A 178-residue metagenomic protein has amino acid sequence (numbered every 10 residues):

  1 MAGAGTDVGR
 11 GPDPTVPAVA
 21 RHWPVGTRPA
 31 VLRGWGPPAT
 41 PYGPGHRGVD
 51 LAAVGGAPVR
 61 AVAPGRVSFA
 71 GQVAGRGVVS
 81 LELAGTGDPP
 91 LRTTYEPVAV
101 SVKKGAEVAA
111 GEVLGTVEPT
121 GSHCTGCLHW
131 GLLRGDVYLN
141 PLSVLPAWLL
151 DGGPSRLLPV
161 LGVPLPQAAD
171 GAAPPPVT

Functional and structural regions predicted by a protein language model:
M1-T6: Secretory targeting and sorting signals
V8-G26, A52, K103-A109, L128-T178: Acidic, glycine-rich catalytic/binding loops that coordinate metals and/or anionic ligands
T27, G45-R47, G55, A63 (+4 more regions): Envelope-exposed proteins and targeting segments
A30-V62: Short glycine/threonine/proline-enriched tight-turn/helix- or strand-capping micro-motif at secondary-structure
V31, L51, G65, G111 (+1 more regions): Terminal peptide-recognition signature
P58-V67, S101-V117: Short, well-structured beta-strand-loop connectors
V62-A99: Zn2+-dependent peptidoglycan hydrolase active-site motif and core
V78-L81, V108-H123, W130: Short hydrophobic beta/alpha edge segments that flank linear recognition/processing sites
